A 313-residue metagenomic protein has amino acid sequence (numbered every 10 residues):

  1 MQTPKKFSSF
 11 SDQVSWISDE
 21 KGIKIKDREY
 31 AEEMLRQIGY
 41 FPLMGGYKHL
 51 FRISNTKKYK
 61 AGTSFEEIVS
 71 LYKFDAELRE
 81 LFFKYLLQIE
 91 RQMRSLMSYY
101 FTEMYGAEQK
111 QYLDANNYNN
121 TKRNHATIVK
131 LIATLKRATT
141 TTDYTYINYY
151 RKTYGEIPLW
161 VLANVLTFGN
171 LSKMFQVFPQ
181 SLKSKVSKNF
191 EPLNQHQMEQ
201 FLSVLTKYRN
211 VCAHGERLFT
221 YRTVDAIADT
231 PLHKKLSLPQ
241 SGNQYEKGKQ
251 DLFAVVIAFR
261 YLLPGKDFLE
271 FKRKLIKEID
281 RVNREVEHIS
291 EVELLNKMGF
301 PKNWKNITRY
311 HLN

Functional and structural regions predicted by a protein language model:
M1-K207, F219-N313: Extended intrinsically disordered or low-complexity regions, especially N/C-terminal cytosolic tails and loops, rather
G215: Acidic/aromatic/glycine-rich contiguous surface patches that form carbohydrate-binding/processing clefts and analogous
